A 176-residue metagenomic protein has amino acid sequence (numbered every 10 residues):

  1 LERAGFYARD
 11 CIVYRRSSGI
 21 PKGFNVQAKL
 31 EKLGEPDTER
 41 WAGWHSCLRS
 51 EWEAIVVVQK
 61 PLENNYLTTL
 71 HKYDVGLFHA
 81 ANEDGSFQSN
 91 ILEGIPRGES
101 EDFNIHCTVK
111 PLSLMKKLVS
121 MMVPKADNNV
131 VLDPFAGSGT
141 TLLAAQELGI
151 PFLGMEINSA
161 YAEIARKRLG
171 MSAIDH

Functional and structural regions predicted by a protein language model:
L1-H176: Core catalytic lobe of class I
